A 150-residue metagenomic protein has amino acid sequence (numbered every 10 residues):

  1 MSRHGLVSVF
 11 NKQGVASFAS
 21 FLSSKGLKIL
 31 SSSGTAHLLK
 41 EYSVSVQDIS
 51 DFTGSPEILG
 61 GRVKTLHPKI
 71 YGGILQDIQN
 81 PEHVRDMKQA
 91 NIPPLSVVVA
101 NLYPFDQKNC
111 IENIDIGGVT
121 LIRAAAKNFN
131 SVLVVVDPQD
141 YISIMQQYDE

Functional and structural regions predicted by a protein language model:
M1-F52: N-terminal glycine-/serine-/threonine-rich phosphate-binding loop
R3, A16, F21, I92-E150: Internal alpha/beta core interface subdomains
R3, L27, D51-G54, I58-R62 (+4 more regions): Short, flexible coil/linker segments at or flanking structured domains
G5-S8, I74-Q76, C110-E112: Short, flexible loop segments at the rims of nucleotide/cofactor-binding pockets, characterized by
V9-A16, S33, K64, P68 (+5 more regions): Electropositive phosphate-/nucleotide-binding environments in soluble metabolic enzymes
S23, K40, K88, A126-K127: Alpha-helix boundary recognition
I29, S55, H67, E112-N113: Short, flexible coil/turn micro-motifs enriched in small/turn-prone residues
G34-F105: Glycine-rich nucleotide/cofactor/substrate-binding loop typically near the N-terminus or early in the first domain
